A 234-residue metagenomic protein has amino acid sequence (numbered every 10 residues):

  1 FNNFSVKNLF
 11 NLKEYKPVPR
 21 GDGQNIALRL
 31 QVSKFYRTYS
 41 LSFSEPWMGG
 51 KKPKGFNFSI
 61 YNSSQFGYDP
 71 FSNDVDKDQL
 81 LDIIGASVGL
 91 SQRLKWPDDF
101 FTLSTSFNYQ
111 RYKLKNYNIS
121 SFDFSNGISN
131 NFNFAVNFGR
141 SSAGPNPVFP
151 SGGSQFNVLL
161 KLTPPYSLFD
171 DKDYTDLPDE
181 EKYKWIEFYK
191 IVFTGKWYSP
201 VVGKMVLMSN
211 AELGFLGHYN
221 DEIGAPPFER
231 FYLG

Functional and structural regions predicted by a protein language model:
F1, S120-G234: C-terminal outer-membrane beta-barrel translocator/porin domains of Gram-negative envelope proteins and their
F1-F149, Q155: Gram-negative/organellar outer-membrane beta-barrel architecture
